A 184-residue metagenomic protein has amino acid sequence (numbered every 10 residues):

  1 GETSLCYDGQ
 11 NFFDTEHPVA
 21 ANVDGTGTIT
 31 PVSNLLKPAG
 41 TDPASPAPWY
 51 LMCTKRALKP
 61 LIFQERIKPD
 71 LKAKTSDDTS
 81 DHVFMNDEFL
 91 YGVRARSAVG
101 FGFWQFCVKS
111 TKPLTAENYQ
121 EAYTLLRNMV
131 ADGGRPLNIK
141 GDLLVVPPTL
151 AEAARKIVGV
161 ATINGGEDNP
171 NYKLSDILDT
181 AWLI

Functional and structural regions predicted by a protein language model:
E2-I184: Sequence/fold signature of self-assembling virion shell proteins
